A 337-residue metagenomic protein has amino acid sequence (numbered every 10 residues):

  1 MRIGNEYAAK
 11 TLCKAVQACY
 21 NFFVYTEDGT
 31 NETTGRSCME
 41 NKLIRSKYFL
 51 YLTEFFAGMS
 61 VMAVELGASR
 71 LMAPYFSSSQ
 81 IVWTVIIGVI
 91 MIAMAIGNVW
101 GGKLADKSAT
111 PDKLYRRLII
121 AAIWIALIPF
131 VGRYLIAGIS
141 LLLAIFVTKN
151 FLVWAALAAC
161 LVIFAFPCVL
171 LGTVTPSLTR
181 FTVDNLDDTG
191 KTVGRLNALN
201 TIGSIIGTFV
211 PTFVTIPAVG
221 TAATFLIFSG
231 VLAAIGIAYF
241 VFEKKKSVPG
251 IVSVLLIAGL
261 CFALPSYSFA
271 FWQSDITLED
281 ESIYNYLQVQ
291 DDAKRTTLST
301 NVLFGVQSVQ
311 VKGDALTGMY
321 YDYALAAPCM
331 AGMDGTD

Functional and structural regions predicted by a protein language model:
M1-R2, M39: Accessible peptide chain termini
I3-G4, K10: Short linear segments in intrinsically disordered or otherwise low-structure-confidence regions
K10, K14-Q17: Membrane-topology segments of multi-pass transport proteins
Q17-D280, Q288-Q307, G318, L325 (+1 more regions): Alpha-helical transmembrane segments of multi-pass membrane proteins
S308-K312: Short acidic, glycine/proline-rich loop/turn micro-motifs
